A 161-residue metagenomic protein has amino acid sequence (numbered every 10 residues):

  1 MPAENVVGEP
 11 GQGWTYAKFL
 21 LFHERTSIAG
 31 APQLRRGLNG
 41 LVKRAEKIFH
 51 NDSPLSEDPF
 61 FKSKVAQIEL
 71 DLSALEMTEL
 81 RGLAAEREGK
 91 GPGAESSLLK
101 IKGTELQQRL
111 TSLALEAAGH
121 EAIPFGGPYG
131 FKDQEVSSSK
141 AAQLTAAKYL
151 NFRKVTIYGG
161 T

Functional and structural regions predicted by a protein language model:
M1-L75, V155: Glycine-rich beta->alpha junctions and the first turn(s) of the following alpha-helix
V6, G11-A31, E121-T161: Glycine-rich phosphate/cofactor-binding loops in nucleotide/flavin-utilizing enzymes
F19, K43, K47, A84 (+4 more regions): Charged/polar, solvent-exposed surface patches and flexible loops
R25, P32, E69, Q107 (+2 more regions): Enrichment for repetitive, rod-forming helical segments
H50, P59, S73-V136: C-terminal helix-coil-helix/basic helical segment that borders enzyme active sites and/or dimer interfaces and provides
K64, E95, K148-N151: Residue-level recognition of specific faces of alpha-helices
V65, G103, G160: Hydrophobic, well-ordered secondary-structure elements that form the walls of internal hydrophobic environments
Q67, E105, E116, K154-V155: Short basic/hydrophobic patches in alpha-helices and adjacent helix-turn junctions that form amphipathic surface motifs
